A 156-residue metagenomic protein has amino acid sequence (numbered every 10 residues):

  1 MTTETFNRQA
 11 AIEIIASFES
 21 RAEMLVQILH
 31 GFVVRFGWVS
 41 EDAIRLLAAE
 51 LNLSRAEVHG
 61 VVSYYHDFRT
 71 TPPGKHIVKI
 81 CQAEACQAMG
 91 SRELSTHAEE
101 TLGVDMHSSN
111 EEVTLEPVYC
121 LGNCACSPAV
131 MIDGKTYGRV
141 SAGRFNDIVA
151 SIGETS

Functional and structural regions predicted by a protein language model:
M1-S156: Signature of N-terminal electron-transfer/Fe-S-associated modules in redox systems
